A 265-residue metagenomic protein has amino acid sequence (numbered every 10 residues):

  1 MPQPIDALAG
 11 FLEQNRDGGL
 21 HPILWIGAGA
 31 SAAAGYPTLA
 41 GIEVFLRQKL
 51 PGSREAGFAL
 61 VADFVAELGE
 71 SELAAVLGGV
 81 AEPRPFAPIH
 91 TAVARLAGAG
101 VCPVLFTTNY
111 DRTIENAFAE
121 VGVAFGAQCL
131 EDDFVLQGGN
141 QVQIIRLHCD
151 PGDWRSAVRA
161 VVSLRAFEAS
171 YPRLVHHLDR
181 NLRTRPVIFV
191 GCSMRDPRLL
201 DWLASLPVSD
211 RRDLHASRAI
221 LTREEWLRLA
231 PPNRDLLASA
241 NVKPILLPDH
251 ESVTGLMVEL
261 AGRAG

Functional and structural regions predicted by a protein language model:
M1-L24, A30-A34, F45-K49, R54 (+7 more regions): SIR2/sirtuin-family catalytic core signature
G27, N109: Active-site glycine-centered loops adjacent to acidic/histidine catalytic or metal-binding residues that shape
A34-A40: Short, glycine/acidic-enriched capping/hinge loops at junctions between secondary-structure elements
E72-V80: Short glycine/proline- and acidic residue-enriched helix-loop micro-motifs that form flexible lids or anion-recognition
I114-A119: Conserved subregion of the PPM/PP2C metallophosphatase catalytic domain
I144-C149: Active-site-proximal beta-strand elements of phosphoester/diester hydrolases
A160-H176: Active-site glycine-rich loop that binds ribose-phosphate moieties when present
